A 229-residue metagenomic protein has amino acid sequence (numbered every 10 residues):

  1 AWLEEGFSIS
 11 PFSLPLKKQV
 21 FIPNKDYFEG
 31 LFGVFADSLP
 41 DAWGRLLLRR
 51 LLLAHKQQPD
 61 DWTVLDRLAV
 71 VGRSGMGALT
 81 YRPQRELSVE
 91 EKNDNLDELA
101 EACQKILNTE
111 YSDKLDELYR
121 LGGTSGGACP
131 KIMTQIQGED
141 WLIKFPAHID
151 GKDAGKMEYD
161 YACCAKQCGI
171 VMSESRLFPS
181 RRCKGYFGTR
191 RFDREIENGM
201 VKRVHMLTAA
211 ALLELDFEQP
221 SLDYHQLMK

Functional and structural regions predicted by a protein language model:
A1-K229: Phosphate/dinucleotide-binding and metal-coordinating scaffold of catalytic cores in nucleotide-dependent enzymes
